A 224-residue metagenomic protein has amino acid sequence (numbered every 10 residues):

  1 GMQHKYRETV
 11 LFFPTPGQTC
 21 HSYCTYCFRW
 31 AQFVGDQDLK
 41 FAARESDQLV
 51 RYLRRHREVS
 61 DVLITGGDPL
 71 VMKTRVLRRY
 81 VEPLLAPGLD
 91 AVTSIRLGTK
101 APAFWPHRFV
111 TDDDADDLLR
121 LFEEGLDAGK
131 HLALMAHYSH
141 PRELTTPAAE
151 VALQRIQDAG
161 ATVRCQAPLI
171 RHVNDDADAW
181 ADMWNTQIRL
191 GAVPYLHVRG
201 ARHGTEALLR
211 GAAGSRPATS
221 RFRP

Functional and structural regions predicted by a protein language model:
G1-F12: N-terminal [4Fe-4S]-dependent radical SAM core
L11-F13, L63-G66: Short glycine-rich or small-residue beta-strand-to-loop segments that form or flank ligand, phosphate, metal/Fe-S
L11-P16, Q48-R51: Short, charged beta->alpha transition segments
P14-T15, T19-A31: Local cysteine-cluster metal-coordination motifs and their immediate loop/turn environment, predominantly Fe-S cluster
R29-L39: Iron-sulfur (Fe-S) cluster-binding segments and ferredoxin-like electron-carrier domains, especially [2Fe-2S]
K40-R44: Chitinase-like catalytic core of GlcNAc-active glycosidases
D47-R54, D61, L70-F222: Conserved AdoMet/S-adenosylmethionine-binding subsite of the radical SAM
